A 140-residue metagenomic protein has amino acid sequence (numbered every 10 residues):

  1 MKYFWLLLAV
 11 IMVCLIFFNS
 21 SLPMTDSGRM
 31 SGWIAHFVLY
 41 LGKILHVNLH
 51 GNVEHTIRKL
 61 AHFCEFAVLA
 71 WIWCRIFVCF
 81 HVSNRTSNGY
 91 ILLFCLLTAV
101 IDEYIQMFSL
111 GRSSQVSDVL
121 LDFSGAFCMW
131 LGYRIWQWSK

Functional and structural regions predicted by a protein language model:
M1, V78-T86: Membrane-interface helix-boundary motifs at transmembrane edges
M1-W73: "…centered on the first transmembrane helix and the immediately adjacent amphipathic helix/loop
F4-L8, T86-F94, S117, L121: Alpha-helical transmembrane segments of integral membrane proteins
I11-I16, S87-M107: Small-polar-interrupted transmembrane alpha-helices in polytopic inner-membrane proteins
M24-G28, F80-H81, M107, G111 (+3 more regions): Transmembrane helix-loop junctions in multipass membrane proteins, especially transporters and channels
E65-F80, S124-W138: Membrane-interfacial alpha-helical segments at the cytosolic side of multi-pass membrane proteins
A99-F123: Interfacial helix-loop-helix junctions of multi-pass membrane proteins
